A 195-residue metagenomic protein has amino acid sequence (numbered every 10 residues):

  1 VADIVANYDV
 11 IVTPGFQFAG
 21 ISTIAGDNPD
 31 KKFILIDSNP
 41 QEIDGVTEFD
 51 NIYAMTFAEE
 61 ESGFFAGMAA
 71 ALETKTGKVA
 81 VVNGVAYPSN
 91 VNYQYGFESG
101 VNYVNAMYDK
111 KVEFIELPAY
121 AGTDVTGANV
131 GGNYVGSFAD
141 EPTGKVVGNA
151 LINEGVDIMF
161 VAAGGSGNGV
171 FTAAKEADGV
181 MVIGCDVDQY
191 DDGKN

Functional and structural regions predicted by a protein language model:
V1-N195: A residue-level marker of the well-folded mature domains of exported/periplasmic proteins
